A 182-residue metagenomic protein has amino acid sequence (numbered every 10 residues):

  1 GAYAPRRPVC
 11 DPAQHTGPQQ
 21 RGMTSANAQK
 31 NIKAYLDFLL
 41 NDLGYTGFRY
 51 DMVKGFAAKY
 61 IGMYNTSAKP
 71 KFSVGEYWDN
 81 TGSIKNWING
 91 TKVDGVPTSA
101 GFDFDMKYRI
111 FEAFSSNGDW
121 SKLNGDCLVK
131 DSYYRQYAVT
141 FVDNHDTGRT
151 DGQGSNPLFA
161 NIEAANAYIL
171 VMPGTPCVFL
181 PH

Functional and structural regions predicted by a protein language model:
G1-P12: Core domains of carbohydrate- and sulfate-ester-processing enzymes
H15-G17: Internal "kinase-insert"/substrate-recognition segments embedded within catalytic cores of ATP-dependent enzymes
Q19-N31: Active-site mouth loops of central-metabolism enzymes
K30-H182: Active-site-proximal helices and loops of the catalytic beta/alpha 8
